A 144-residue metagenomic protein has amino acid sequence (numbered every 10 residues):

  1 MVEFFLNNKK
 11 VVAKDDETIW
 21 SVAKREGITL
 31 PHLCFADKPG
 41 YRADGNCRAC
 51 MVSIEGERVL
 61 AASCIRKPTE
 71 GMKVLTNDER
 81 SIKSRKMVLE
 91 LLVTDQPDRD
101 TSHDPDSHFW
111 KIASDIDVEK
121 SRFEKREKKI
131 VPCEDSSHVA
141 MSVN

Functional and structural regions predicted by a protein language model:
M1-K9: Eukaryote-biased recognition of intrinsically disordered, low-complexity regulatory segments
E3-F4, C34, H108: Intrinsic disorder/low-structure terminal segments
L6-N7, A43, K111, A140: Intrinsically disordered, low-complexity regions enriched in small/polar residues
N8-K10, F35-P39, D135-H138, S142-N144: Conserved short loop/turn motifs at secondary-structure junctions
V11-E70, S84: N-terminal cofactor/phosphate-binding cores enriched in small/glycine residues, especially glycine-rich loops such as
R48-N144: Fe-S ferredoxin-like electron-transfer domains and their immediately adjacent linker/connector regions across
